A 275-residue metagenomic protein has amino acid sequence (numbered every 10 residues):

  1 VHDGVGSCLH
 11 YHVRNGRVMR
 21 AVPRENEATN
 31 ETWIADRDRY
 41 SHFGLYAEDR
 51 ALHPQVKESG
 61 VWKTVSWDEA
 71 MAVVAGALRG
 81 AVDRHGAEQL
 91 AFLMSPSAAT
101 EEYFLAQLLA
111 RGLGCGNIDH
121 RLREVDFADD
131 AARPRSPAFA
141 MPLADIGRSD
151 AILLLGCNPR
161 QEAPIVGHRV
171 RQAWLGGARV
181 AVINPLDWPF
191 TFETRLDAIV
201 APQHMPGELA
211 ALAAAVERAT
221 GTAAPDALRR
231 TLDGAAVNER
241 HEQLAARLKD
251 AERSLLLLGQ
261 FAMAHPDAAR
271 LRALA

Functional and structural regions predicted by a protein language model:
V1-A275: Catalytic alpha/large subunits of respiratory electron-transfer oxidoreductases, centered on bis-MGD molybdoenzymes
